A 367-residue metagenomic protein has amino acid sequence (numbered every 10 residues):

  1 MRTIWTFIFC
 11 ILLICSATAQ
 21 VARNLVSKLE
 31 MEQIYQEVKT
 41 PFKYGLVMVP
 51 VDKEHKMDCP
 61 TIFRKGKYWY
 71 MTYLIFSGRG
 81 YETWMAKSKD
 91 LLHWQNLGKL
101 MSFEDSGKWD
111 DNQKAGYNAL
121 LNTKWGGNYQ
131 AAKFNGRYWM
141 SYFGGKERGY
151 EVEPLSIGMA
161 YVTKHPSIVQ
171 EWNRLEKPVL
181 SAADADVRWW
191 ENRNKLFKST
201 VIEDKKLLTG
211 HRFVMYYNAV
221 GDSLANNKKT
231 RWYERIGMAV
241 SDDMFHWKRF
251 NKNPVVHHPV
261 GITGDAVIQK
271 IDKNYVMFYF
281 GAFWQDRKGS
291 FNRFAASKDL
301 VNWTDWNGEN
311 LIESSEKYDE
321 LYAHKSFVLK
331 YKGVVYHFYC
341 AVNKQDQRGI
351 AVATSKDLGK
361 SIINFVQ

Functional and structural regions predicted by a protein language model:
M1-I4: Positively charged n-region of N-terminal signal peptides that target proteins for export
T6-I14: Bacterial N-terminal signal peptides
C15-A19: Sec/Tat signal peptide C-region and signal peptidase I cleavage site
Q20-G116, L120-K198, I202-I262, Q269-L321 (+1 more regions): Beta-rich carbohydrate-recognition and catalytic domains
